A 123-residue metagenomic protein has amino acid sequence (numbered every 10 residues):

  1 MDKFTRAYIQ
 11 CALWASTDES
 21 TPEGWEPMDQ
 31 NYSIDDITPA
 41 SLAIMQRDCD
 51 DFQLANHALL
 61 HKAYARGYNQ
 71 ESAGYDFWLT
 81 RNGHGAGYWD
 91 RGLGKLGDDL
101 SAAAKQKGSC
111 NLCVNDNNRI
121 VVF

Functional and structural regions predicted by a protein language model:
M1-K62, R66-Y68: Long, contiguous N-terminal structural blocks used for assembly/anchoring
R47-N117: Amphipathic protein-protein interaction modules
R119-V122: C-terminal edge-of-domain segments
